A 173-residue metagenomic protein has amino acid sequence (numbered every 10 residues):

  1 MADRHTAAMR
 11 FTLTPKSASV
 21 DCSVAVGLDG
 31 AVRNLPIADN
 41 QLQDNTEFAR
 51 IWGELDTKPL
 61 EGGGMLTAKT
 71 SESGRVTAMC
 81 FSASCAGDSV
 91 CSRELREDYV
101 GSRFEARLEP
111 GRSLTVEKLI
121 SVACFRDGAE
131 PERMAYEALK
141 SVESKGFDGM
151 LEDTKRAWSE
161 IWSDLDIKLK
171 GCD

Functional and structural regions predicted by a protein language model:
M1-D173: Acidic/polar, glycine-enriched structural segments that form the non-catalytic walls/loops of the carbohydrate-binding
